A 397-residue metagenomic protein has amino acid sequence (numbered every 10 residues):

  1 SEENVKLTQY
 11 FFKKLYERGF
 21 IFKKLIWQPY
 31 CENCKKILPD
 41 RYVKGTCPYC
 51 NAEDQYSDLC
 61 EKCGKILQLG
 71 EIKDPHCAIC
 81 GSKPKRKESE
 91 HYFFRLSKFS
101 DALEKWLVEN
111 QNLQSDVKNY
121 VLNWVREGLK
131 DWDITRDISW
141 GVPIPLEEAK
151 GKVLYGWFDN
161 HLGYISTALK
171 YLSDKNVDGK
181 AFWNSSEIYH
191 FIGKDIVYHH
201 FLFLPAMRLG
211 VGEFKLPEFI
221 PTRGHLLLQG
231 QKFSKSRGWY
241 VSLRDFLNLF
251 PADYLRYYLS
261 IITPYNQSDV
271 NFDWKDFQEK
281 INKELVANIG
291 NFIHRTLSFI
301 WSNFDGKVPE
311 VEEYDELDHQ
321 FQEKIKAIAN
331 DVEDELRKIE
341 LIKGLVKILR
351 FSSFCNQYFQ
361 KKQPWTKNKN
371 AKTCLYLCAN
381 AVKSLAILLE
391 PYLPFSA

Functional and structural regions predicted by a protein language model:
S1, G230, D334-L336: Proteins with a high burden of low-complexity, intrinsically disordered sequence enriched in S/T/G/P/A and R, requiring
S1-E2, F233, L375: A generic secondary-structure micro-motif detector that highlights 1-2 residue hydrophobic/ambivalent hotspots embedded
S1-G128, K170, D174-D178, S268 (+2 more regions): Conserved, charged catalytic cores of large soluble enzymes
K6-L7, C50, H76-S302, V346-I348: Structured secondary-structure scaffolds
Y16-E17, L209, N248, P391: Short polybasic/polar patches that bind polyanions
S242, N248-A397: Structural preference for alpha-helix termini/caps and helix-kink/transition segments
